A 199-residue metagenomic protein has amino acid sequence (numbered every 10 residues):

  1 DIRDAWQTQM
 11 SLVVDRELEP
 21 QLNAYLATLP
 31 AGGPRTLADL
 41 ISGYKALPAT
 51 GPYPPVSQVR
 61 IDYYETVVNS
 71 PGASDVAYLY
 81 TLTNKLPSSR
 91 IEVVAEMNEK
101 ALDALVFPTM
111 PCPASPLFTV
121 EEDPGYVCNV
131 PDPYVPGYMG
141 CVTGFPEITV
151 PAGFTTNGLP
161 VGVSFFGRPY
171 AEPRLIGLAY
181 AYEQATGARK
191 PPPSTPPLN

Functional and structural regions predicted by a protein language model:
I2-D4, C112-L117, T155-N157, P169-P173: Flexible loop/turn segments at secondary-structure boundaries
W6-R16, S115-P124: Short glycine/threonine-rich loop-to-helix capping motif typified by GTGT followed within a few residues by an Asp-Pro
D15-I91, T149-A152, T156-L159: Short helix-loop capping/hinge segments that flank enzyme active sites or metal/cofactor-binding pockets
A24-A31, V142-N199: Structural helix-boundary/capping segments
E92-A95, Y126-P151: Small-aliphatic-rich amphipathic alpha-helix that forms the alpha element of a beta-alpha
K100, A114-Y134: Short, surface-exposed loop/helix-turn segments at secondary-structure junctions that function as lids/hinges flanking
D103: Conserved acidic residues
